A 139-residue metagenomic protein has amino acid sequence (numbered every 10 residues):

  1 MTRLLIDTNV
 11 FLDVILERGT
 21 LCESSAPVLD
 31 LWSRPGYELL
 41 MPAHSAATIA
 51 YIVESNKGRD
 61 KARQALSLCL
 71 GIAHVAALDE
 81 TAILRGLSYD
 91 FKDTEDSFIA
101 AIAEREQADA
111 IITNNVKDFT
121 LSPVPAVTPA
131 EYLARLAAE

Functional and structural regions predicted by a protein language model:
M1-M41, E54-Q64, L121, A130-E139: Short, well-structured N-terminal submotif of metal-dependent ribonuclease cores
V10-F11, T48-I49, R85: A general alpha-helix detector
M41-A43, T113: Short beta-strand segments at enzyme active-site cores
Y51-A77: Helix-adjacent hinge/juxtasegments
G71-V116: Active-site neighborhoods of divalent-metal-dependent phosphate/nucleic-acid chemistry enzymes
A76-L78, A126-P129: Short acidic-hydrophobic, aromatic-tinged amphipathic segments that line or gate anion-handling sites
K117-V124: Short loop/helix-cap segments at secondary-structure boundaries that form the rim of catalytic
